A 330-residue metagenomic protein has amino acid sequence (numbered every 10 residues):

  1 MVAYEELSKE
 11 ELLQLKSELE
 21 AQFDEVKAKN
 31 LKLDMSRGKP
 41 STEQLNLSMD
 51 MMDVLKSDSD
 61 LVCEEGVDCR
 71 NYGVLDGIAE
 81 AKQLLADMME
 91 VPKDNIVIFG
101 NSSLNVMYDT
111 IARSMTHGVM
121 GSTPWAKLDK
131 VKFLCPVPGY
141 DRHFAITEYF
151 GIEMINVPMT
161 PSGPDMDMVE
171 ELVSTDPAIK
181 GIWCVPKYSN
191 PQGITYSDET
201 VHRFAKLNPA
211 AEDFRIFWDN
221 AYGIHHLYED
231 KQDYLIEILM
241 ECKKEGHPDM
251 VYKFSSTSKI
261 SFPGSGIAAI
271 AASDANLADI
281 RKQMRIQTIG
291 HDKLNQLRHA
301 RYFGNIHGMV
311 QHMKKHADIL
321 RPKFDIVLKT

Functional and structural regions predicted by a protein language model:
V2-D76, A86-D87: N-terminal "arm"/small-domain region of PLP-dependent enzymes with the aminotransferase-like
Q44-M49, L227-K231, G264-I267: Short aromatic-enriched loop/helix-cap "lid" or pocket-rim segments at secondary-structure transitions that line
V67-E212, G223-G246: Conserved core of the PLP fold type I
F99, M240-R321: Conserved core segment of the aminotransferase class I/II
D219: Glycine-centered flexible beta-alpha turn that most often forms the glycine-rich phosphate-binding loop
P322-T330: Short, intrinsically disordered, charge-balanced linker/junction segments flanking boundaries in proteins
